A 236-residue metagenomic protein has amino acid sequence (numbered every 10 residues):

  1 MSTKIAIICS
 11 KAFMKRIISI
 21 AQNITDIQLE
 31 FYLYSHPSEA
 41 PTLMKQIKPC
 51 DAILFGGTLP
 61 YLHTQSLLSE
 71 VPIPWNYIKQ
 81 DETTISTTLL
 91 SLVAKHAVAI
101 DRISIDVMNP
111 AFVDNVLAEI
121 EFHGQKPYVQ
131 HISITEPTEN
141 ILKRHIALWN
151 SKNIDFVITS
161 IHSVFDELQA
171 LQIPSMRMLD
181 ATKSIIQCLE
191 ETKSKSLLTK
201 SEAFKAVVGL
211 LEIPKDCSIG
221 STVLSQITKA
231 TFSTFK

Functional and structural regions predicted by a protein language model:
M1, M14, M44, M108 (+1 more regions): Detector for methionine-enriched segments
M1-H36: N-terminal basic/disordered segments at the start of proteins
I7, L43-M44: Extended, charged helical scaffold/adaptor regions
L29-E39, K45, D51-Y61: Hydrophobic alpha-helical transmembrane segments of multi-pass membrane proteins
E39-L43, I141-R144: Short acidic active-site motifs
C50-H63, V71-K236: Hydrophobic, helix-rich cores of sensory/ligand-binding and other regulatory modules that couple small-molecule
